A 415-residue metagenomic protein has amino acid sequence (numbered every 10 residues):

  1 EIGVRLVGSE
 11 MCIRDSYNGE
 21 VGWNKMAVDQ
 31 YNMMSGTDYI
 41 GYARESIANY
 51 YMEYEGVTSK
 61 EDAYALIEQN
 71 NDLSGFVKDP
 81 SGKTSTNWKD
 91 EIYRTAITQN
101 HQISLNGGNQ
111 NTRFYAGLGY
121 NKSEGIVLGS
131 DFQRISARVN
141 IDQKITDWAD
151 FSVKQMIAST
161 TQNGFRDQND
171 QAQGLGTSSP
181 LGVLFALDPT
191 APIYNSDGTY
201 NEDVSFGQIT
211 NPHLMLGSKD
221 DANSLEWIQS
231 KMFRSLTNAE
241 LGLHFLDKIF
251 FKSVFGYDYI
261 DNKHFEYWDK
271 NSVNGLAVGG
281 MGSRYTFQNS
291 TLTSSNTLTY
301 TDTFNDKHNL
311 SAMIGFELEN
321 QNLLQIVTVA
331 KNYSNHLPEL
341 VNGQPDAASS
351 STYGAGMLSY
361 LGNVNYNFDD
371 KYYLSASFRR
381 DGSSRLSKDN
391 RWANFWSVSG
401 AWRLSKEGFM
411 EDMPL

Functional and structural regions predicted by a protein language model:
E1-G8, C12-I13: Single conserved hydrophobic/aromatic residue that forms the stacking wall/gate of nucleotide- or nucleobase-binding
L6, G107-N111, Y120, F368: A generic beta-sheet turn/junction motif
R14-S16, R113-Y115, D150-S152, F250-K252 (+4 more regions): Residue-level detector of the transmembrane beta-barrel scaffold of outer-membrane proteins
S16-T84, G125-S130, S136, N140-R234 (+3 more regions): Surface-exposed loop/interface segments of Gram-negative outer-membrane beta-barrel transport/assembly proteins
G19, L118-E124, L374-S383: Transmembrane beta-strand segments that form the barrel wall of outer-membrane beta-barrel proteins
G19, Q99-I103, I135-V139, S235-A239 (+5 more regions): Hydrophobic, lipid-facing positions within transmembrane beta-strands of outer-membrane proteins
T98, N109-Q110, T146, H244-L246 (+3 more regions): Outer-membrane beta-barrel channels and translocator barrels
T237-L243, Y257: Alpha-helical support elements that line or immediately flank enzyme active sites and cofactor-binding pockets
